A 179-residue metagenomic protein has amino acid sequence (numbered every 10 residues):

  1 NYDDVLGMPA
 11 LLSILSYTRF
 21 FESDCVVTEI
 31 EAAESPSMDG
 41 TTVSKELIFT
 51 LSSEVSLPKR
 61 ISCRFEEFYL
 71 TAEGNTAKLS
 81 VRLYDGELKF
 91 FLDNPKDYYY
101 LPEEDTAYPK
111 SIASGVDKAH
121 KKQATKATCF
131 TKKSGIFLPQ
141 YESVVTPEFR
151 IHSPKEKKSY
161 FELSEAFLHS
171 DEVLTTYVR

Functional and structural regions predicted by a protein language model:
Y2-R179: DEDD superfamily 3′-5′ metal-dependent exonuclease/proofreading module
